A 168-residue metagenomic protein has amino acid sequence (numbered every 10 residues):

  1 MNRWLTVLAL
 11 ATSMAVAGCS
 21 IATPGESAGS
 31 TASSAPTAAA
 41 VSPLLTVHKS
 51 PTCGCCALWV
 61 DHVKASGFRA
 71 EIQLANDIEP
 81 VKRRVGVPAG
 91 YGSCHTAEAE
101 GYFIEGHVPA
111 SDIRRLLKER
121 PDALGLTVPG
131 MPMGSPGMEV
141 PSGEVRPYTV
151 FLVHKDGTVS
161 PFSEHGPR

Functional and structural regions predicted by a protein language model:
N2, V7-A17: Bacterial N-terminal signal peptides
C19-T23: Bacterial signal peptide processing site
G25-V41: Low-complexity, Pro/Thr/Ser/Glu-rich flexible segments characteristic of extracytoplasmic/periplasmic regions
A38-V60, K64-S66: Local sequence-structure signature of Cys/Sec-based thiol-disulfide redox active-site neighborhoods
L44-L45, F68-A70, E100-F103: Short active-site oxyanion
T52, W59, L74-D77, P109-I113: Stable alpha-helical elements in mature extracytoplasmic
V60-P80: Conserved helix-turn-beta segment immediately C-terminal to the redox Cys motif in thioredoxin-like folds
R84, G90-R168: Thiol/selenol-based redox catalytic cores and closely related redox-interacting motifs
